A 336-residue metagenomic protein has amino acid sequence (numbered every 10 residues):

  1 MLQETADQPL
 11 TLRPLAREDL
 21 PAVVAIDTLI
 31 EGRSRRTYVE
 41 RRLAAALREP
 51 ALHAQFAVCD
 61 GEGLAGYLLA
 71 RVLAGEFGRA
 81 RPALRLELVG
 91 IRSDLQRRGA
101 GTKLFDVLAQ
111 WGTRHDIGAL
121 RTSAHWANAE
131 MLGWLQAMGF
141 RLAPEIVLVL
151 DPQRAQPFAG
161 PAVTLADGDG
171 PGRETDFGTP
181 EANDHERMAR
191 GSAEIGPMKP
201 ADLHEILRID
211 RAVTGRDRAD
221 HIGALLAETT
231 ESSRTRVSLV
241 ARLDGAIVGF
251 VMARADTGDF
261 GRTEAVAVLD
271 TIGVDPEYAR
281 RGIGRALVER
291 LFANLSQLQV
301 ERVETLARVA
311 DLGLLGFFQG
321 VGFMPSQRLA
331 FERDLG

Functional and structural regions predicted by a protein language model:
L2-E4, P152-E194, P200: Acyltransferase donor/substrate-recognition loop-hinge adjacent to the catalytic core
L10-V23, S192-I206: A short beta-loop-alpha structural element at the N-terminal edge of CoA-dependent acyl/N-acetyltransferase catalytic
P14-E18, A25-R81, E87, R92 (+4 more regions): Acetyl-CoA-dependent GNAT
A16, E87, R92, Q96 (+4 more regions): Residue-level recognition of the GNAT/N-acetyltransferase active site
I91, R97-Q110, A137, V274 (+2 more regions): Conserved acetyl-CoA-binding loop-helix of GNAT-fold acetyltransferases
G112-A124, L295-A307: Conserved GNAT acetyl-CoA-binding A-motif
T122-M131, T305-L314, E332-G336: Conserved beta-strand-loop-alpha-helix junction that forms the acyl-donor binding cleft
Q136-I146, G215, Q319-R328: Conserved acetyl-CoA-binding loop of GNAT-fold acetyltransferases
